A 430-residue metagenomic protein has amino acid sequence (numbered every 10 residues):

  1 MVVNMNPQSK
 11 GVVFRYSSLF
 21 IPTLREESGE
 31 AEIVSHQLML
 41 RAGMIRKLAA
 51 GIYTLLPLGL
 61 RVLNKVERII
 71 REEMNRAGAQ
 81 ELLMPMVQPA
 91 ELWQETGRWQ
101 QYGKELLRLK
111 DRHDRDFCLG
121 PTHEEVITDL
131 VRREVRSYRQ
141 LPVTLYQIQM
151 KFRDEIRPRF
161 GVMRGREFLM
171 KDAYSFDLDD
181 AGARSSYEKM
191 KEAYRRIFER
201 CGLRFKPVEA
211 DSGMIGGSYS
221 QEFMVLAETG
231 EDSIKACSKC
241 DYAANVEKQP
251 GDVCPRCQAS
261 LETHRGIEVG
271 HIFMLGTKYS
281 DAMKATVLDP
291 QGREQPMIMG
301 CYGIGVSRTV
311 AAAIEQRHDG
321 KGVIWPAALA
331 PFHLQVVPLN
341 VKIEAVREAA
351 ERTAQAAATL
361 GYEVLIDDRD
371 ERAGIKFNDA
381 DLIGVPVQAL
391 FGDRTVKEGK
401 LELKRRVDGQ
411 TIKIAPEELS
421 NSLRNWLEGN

Functional and structural regions predicted by a protein language model:
V2-N430: NTP/phosphate- and nucleic-acid-binding module
